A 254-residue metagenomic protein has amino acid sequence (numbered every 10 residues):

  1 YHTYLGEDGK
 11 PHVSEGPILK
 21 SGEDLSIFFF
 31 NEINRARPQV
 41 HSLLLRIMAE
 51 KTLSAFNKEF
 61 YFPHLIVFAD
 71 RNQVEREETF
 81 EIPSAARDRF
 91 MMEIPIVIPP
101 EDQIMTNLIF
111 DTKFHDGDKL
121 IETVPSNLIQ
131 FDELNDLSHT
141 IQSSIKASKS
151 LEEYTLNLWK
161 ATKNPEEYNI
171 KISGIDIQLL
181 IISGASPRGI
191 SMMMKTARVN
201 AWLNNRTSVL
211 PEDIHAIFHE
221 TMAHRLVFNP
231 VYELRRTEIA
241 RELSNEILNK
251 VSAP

Functional and structural regions predicted by a protein language model:
Y1-Y4: Conserved P-loop/Walker A NTP-binding site and adjacent catalytic elements of P-loop NTPases
G6-D8, R35-V40, M48-I129, L134-S144 (+1 more regions): Canonical AAA+ ATPase core
G6-F29: Conserved alpha-helical scaffold flanking the Walker A/P-loop in AAA+ ATPase domains
N31-I33, L43: Walker B catalytic acidic pair
L44, F90, T155, A197 (+1 more regions): Residue-level signature of catalytic and energy-coupling elements of molecular machines, predominantly ATP/GTP-dependent
L108-I109, T155, I217-M222: Short alpha-helical scaffolding segments that buttress acidic/His motifs in well-ordered protein cores
D118-M193: Conserved AAA+ ATPase small/helical "lid" subdomain
E167-P254: C-terminal engagement/docking regions of AAA+ P-loop ATPases
